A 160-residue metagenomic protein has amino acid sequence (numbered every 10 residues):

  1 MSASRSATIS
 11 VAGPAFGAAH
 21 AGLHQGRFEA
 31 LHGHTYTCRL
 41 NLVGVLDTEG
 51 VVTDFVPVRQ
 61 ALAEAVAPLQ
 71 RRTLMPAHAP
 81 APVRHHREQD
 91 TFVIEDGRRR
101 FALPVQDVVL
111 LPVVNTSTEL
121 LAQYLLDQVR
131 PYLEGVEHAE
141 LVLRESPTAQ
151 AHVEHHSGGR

Functional and structural regions predicted by a protein language model:
M1-R160: Charge-rich, low-complexity N-terminal segments
